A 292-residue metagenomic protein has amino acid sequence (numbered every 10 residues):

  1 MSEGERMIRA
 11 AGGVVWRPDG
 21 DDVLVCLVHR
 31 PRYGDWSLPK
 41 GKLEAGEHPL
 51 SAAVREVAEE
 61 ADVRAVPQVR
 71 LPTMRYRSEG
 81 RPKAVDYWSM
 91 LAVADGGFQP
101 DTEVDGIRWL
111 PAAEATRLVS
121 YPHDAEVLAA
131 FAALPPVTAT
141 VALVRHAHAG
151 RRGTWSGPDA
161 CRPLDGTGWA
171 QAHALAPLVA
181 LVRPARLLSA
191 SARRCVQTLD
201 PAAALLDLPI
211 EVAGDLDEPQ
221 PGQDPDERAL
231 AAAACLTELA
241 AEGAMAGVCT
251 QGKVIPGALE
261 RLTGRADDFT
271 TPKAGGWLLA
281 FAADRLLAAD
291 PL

Functional and structural regions predicted by a protein language model:
S2-L38, V141-H146: N-terminal strand-loop-strand
D21-V63, W155-R162: Conserved Nudix-box catalytic region and its N-terminal flanking loop in Nudix hydrolases and closely related
G34-D35, G97-R151, W155, A160 (+2 more regions): Nudix hydrolase/Nudix homology domain
G41, G46, A52, V137-D224 (+3 more regions): Active-site-proximal alpha-helix that buttresses catalytic centers in soluble enzyme cores
L43-V69, M74-V127: Unchanged
T140-V141, G243-C249, G276: Residue-level preference for the first positions of well-ordered beta-strands
E227-A244: A short, acidic, amphipathic alpha-helical segment used as a generic capping/interface helix at domain edges
R265-A288: Domain-level recognition of soluble alpha/beta enzyme cores, biased toward histidine phosphatases/phosphomutases
